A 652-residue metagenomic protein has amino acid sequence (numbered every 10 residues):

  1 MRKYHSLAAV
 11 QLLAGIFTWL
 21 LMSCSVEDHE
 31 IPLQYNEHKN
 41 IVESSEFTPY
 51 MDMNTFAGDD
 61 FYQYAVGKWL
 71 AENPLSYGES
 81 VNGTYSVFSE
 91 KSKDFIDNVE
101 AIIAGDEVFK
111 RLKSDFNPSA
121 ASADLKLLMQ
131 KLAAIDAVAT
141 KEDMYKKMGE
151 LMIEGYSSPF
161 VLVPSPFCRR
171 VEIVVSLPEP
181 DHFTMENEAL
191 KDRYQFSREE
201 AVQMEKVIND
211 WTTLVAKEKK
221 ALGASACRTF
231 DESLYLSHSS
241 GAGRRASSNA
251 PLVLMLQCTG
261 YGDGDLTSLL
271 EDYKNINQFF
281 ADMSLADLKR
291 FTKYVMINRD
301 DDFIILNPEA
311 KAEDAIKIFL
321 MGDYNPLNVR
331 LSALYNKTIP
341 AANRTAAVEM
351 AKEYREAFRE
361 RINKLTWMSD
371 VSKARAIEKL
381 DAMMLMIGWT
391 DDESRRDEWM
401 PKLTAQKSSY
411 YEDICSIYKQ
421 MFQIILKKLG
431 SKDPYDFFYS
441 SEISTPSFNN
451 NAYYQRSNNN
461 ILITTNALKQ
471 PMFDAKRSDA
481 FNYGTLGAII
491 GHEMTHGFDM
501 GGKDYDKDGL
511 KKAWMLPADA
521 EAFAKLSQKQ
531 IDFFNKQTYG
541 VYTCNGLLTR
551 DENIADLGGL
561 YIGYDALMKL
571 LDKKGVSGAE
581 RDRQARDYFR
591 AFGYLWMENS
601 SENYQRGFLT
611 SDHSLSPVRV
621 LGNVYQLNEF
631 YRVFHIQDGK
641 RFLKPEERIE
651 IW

Functional and structural regions predicted by a protein language model:
R2-L12: Bacterial N-terminal signal peptides that target proteins for export
Q11-L21: Bacterial N-terminal signal peptides
L20-K39: Bacterial Sec-dependent N-terminal signal peptides
E37, S44-V66: N-terminal module-boundary/linker segments of secreted carbohydrate-active enzymes
F56-D59, Y64-L125: Active-site-surrounding "flap" and adjacent substrate/cofactor-binding loops of secreted or lumenal enzymes, prototyped
F95-Y354: Noncatalytic, helix-rich "gating/capping" subdomain that lines the substrate-entry/channel surface of large enzyme
T140-K146, E150-M152, E349-G487, T495-W652: Zinc-dependent metallohydrolase catalytic domains
